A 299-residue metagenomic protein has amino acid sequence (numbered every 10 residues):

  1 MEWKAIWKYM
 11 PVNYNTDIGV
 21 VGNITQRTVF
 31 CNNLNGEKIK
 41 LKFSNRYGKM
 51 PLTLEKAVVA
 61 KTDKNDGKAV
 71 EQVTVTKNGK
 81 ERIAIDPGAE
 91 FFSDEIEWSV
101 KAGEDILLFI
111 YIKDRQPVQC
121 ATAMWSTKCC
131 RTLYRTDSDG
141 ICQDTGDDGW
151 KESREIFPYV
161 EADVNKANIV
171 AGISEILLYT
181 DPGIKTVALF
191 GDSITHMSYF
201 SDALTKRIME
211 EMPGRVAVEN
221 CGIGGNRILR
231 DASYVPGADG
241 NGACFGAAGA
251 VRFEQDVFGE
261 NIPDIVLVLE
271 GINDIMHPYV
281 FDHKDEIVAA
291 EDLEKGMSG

Functional and structural regions predicted by a protein language model:
M1-F190, H196-D202, M209-G214: N-terminal secretory targeting modules
P117-Q119, M197-S198, I228, I275-Y279: Extracytoplasmic/secreted cell-surface and envelope-processing proteins
K185, L189, H196-D256, P263: Phosphate-binding active sites in nucleotide-utilizing proteins
G191-D192, E270: Active-site flanking residues adjacent to catalytic metal/cofactor-binding acidic residues
A203, N241-G299: Alpha-helical cap/lid subdomain in secreted, periplasmic, or secretory-pathway luminal O-acyl-processing enzymes
